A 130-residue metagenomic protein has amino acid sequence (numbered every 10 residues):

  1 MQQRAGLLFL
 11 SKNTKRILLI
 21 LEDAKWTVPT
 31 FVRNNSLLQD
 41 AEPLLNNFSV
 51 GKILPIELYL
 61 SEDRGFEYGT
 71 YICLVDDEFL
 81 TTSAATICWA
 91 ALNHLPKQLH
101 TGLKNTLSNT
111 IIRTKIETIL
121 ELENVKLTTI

Functional and structural regions predicted by a protein language model:
M1-G6, K12: Acidic, metal-coordinating catalytic segment for phosphate/diphosphate chemistry, firing primarily on the Nudix
Q3-A5, A24, E67-G69: Residues that flank catalytic or metal-binding motifs in active/ligand-binding sites
F9, I72-L74, A91-N93: Short, well-ordered beta-strand micro-motif
S11-N47: Conserved Nudix-box catalytic region and its N-terminal flanking loop in Nudix hydrolases and closely related
L19, T70-I72, I87-W89: Conserved hydrophobic/aromatic beta-strand scaffold that supports enzyme active sites
A24-K25, T82-I130: Nudix hydrolase/Nudix homology domain
R33, V75, L95: Hydrophobic pocket-lining residues within nucleotide cofactor-binding pockets
N46-T82: Active-site segment of metal-dependent pyrophosphate-handling enzymes, primarily the Nudix hydrolase catalytic core
